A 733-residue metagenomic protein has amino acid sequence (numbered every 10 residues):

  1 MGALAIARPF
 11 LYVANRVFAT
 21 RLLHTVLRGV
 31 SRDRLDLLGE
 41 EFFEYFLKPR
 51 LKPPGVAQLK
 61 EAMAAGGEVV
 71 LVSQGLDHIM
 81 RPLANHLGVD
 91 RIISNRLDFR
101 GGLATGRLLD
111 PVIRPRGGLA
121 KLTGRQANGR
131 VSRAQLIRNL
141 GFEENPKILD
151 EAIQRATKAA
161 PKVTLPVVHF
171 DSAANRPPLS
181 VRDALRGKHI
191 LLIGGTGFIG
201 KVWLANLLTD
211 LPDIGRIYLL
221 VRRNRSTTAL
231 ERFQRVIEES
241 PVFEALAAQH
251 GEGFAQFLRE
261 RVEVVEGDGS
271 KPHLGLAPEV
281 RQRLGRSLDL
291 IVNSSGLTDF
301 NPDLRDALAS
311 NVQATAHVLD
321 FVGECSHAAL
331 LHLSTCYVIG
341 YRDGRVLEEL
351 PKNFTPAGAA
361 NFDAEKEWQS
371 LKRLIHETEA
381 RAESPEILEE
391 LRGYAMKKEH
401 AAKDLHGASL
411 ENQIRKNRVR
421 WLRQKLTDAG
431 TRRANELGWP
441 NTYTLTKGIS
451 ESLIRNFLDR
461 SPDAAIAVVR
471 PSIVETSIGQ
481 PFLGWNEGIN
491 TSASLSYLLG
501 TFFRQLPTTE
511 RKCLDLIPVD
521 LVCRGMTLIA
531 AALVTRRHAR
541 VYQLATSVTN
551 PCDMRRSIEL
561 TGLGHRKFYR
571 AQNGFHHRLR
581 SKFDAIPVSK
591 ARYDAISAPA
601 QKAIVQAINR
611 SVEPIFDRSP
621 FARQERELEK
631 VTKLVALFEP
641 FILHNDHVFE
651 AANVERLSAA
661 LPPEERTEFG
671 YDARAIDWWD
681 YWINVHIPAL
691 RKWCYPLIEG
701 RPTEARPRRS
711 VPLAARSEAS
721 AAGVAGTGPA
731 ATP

Functional and structural regions predicted by a protein language model:
G2-A57, E61: A metal-dependent, Asp-based hydrolase signature
L37, E44-Q154: C-terminal cap/substrate-recognition subdomain and adjoining C-terminal extension of metal-dependent phosphatase-like
K188-L207: N-terminal Rossmann NAD(P)H-binding glycine-rich loop of SDR-like oxidoreductase domains
R216-R261: Glycine-rich phosphate-binding loop and adjoining beta1-alpha1-beta2 segment of Rossmann-like nucleotide-binding folds
V242-L288: Conserved Rossmann-fold cofactor-binding substructure of NAD(P)-dependent oxidoreductases
G285-R286, L290-S294, N301-A309, Q313-L445 (+1 more regions): Conserved Rossmann-fold NAD(P)-dependent oxidoreductase catalytic core, especially the SDR/UDP-sugar
D404, W421-N441, I466, Q480 (+4 more regions): A conserved pocket-lining segment of Rossmann-fold NAD(P)-dependent short-chain dehydrogenase/reductase
A532-P640, N645, R656-R674, P688-V724 (+1 more regions): Mid/C-terminal beta-alpha module of Rossmann-like enzyme folds, strongest in SDR-family dehydrogenases/epimerases
